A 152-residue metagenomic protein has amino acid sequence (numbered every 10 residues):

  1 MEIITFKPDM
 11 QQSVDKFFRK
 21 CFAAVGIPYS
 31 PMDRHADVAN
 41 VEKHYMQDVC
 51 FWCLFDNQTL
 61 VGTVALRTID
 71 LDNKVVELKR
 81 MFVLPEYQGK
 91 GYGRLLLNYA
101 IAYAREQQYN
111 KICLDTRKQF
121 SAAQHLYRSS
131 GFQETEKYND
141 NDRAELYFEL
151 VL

Functional and structural regions predicted by a protein language model:
M1-I3: Extreme N-terminal starter segment of soluble prokaryotic enzymes
T5-K79, L84-P85, L97-Y99, Y138-D140 (+1 more regions): Acetyl-CoA-dependent GNAT
Q12, K90, S121: Loop/helix-junction capping segments adjacent to catalytic residues or to phosphate/diphosphate-binding pockets
Q58, G62, G91-G93, G131: Conserved phosphate-binding and hydrolysis motifs of nucleotide-dependent enzymes
R80-V83, G89-A102, H125-S129: Conserved acetyl-CoA-binding loop-helix of GNAT-fold acetyltransferases
N110-C113, R117-S130, E136-L152: C-terminal "cap" of GNAT-fold acetyltransferases
